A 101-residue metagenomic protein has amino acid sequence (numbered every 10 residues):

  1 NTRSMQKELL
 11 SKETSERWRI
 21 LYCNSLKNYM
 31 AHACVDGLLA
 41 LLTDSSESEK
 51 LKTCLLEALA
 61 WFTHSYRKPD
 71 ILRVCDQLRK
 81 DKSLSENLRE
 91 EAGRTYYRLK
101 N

Functional and structural regions predicted by a protein language model:
N1-L10, A31-T43, S65-K80, N101: Amphipathic alpha-helical scaffolding segments comprising HEAT/armadillo-like alpha-solenoid repeats
K7, R17-A31, A40, K50-Y66 (+1 more regions): Structural detector for internal amphipathic alpha-helices that build alpha-solenoid repeat scaffolds
K12, N24-N28, S45: Short, surface-exposed loop/turn motifs that are enriched in glycine and acidic residues and include a nearby proline
E13-S15, S46-S48, S83-S85: Short inter-helical turns and helix N-cap capping residues of alpha-solenoid HEAT/ARM repeat scaffolds
